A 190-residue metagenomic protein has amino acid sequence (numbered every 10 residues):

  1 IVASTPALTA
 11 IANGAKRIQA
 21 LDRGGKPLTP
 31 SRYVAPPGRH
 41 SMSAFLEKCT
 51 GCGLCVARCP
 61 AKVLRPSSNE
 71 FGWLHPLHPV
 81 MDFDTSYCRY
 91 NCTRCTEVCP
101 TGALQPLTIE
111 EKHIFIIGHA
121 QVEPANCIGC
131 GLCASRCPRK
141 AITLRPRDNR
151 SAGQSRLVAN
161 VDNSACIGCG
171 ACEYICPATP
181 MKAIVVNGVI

Functional and structural regions predicted by a protein language model:
I1-I190: Non-ligating segments of multi-cofactor redox enzymes
